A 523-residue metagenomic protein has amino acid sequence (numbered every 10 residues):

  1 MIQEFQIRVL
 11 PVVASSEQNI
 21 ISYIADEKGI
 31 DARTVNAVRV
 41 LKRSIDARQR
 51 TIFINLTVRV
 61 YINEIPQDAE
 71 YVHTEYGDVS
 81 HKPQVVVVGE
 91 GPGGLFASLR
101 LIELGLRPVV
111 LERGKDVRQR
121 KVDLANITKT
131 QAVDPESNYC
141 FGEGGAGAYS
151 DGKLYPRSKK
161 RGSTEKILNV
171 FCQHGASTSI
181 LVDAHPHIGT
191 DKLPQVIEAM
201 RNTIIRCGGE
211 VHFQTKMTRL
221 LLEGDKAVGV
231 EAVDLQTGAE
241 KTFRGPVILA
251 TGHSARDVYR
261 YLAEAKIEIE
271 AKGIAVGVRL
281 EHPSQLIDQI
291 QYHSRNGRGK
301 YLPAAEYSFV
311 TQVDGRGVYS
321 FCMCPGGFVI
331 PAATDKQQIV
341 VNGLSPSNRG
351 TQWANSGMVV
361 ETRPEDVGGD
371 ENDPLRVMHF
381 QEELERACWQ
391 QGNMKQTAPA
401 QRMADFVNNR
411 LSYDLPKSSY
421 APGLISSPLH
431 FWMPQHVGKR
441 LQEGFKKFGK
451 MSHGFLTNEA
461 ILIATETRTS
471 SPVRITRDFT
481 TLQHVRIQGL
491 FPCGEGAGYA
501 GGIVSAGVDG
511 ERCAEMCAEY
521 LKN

Functional and structural regions predicted by a protein language model:
I2-I54, V58-Y149, K153-H174, T178-N523: Residues forming the flavin
